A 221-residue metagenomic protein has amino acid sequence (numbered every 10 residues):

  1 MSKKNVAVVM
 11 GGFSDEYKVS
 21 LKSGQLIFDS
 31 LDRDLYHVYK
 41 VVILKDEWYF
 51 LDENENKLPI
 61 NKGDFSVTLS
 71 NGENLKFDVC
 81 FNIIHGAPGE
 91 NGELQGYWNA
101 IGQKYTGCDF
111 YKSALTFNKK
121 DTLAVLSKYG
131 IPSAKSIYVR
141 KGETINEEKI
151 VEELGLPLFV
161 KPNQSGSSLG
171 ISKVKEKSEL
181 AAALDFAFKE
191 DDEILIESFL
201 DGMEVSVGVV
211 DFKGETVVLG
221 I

Functional and structural regions predicted by a protein language model:
M1-Y111, L115-F117, D121, R140-E148: ATP-binding N-terminal substructure of ATP-dependent carboxylate-amine bond-forming enzymes
S20, A134-Y138, P157-D185, E204-S206: Glycine-rich phosphate-binding loop of ATP-grasp-fold ATP-dependent ligases
E55-P59, A124-S127, E152-L154, K177 (+1 more regions): Short, hinge-like loop/turn segments at secondary-structure boundaries
G72-F77, E153-L154, E190: Glycine-rich phosphate-binding loop signature in dinucleotide/nucleotide-binding domains
F117-I137: Short, glycine-/small-residue-rich phosphate/pyrophosphate-handling segment
L126-S127, V151-L169, D192-D201: ATP-grasp fold ATP-binding core
K175-I221: Phosphate-binding site of ATP-dependent enzymes
